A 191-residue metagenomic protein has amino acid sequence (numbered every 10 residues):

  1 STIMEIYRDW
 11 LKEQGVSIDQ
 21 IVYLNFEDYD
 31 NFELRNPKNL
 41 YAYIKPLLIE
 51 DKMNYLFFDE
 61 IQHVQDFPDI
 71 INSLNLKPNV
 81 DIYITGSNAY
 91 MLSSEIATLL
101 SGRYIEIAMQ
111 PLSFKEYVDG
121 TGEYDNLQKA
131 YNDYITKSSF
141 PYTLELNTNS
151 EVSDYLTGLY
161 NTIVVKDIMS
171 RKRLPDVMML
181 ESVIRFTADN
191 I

Functional and structural regions predicted by a protein language model:
I3-Y7: Hydrophobic positions on the alpha1 helix immediately C-terminal to the Walker A/P-loop
D9-D28: Conserved catalytic segments around the Walker B and adjacent sensor/switch elements of P-loop NTPase domains
V22-N54: Short glycine-rich substrate-engagement loop in P-loop NTPases that contacts/grips substrate
I49-F67: Conserved P-loop NTPase "ATPase switch" module shared by AAA+ and STAND
F57, D81-S87, A108, Y117: Structural recognition of the conserved hydrophobic beta-strand(s) that form the central parallel beta-sheet of P-loop
P68-I84, N88-A89, A97-L99: Conserved catalytic/switch belt of AAA+ P-loop NTPases
S73, Y90-E106, G120-G122: Short regulatory helix/loop adjacent to the ATP-binding pocket of P-loop NTPases
P111, K115-I191: Interdomain hinge/linker elements that couple catalytic modules in large macromolecular machines
